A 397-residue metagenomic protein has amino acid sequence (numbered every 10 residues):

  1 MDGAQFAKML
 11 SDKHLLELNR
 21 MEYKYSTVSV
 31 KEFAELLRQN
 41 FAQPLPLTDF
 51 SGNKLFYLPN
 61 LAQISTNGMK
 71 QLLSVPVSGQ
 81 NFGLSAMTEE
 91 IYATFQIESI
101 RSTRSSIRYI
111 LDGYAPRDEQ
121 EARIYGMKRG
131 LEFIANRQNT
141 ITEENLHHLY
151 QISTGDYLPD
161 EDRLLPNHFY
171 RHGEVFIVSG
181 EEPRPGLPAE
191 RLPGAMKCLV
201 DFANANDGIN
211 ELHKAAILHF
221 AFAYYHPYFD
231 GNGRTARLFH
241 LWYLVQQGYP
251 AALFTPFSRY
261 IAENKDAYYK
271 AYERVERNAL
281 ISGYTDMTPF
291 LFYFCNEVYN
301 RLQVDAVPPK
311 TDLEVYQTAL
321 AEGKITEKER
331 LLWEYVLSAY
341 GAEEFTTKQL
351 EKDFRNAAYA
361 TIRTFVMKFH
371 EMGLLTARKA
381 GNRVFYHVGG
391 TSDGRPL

Functional and structural regions predicted by a protein language model:
M1-F229, G233-L397: FIC/Doc superfamily catalytic core
